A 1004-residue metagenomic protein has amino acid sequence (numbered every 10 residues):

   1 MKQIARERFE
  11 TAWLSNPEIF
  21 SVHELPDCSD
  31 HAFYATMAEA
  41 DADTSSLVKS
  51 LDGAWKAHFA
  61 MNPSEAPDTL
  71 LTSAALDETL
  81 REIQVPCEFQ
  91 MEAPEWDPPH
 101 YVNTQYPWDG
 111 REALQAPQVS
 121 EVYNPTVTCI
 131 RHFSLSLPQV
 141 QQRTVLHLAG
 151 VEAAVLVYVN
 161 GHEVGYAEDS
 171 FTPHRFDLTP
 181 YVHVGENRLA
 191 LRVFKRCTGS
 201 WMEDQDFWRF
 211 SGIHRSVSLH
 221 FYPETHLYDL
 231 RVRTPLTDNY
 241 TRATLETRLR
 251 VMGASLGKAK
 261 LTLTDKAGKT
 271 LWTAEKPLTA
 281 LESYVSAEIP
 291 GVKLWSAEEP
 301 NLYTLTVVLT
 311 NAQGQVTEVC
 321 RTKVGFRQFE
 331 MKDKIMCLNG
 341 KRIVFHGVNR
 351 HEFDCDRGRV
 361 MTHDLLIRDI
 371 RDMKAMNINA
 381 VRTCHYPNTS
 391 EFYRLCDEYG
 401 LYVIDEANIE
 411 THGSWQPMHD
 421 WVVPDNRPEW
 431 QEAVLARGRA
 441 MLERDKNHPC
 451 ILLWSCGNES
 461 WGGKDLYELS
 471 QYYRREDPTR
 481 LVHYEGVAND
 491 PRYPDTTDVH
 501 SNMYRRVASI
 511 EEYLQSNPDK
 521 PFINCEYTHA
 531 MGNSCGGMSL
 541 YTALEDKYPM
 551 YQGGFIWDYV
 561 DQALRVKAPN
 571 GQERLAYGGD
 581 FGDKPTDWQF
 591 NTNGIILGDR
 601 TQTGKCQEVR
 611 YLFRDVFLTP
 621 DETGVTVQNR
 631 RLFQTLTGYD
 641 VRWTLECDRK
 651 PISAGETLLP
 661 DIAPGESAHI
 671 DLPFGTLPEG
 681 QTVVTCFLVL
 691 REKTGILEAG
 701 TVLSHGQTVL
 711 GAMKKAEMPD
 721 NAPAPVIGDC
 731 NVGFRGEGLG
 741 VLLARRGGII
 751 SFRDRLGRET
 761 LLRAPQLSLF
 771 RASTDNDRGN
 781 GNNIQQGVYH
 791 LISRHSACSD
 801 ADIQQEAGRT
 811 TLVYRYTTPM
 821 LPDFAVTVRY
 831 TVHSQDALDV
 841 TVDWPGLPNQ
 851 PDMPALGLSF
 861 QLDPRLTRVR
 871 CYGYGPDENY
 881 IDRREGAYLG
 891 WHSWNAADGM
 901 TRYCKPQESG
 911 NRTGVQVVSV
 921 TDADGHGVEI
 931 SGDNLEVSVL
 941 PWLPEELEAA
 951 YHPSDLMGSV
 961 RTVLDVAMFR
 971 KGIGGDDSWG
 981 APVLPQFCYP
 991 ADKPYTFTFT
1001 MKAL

Functional and structural regions predicted by a protein language model:
M1-P107, R192, T542, P549 (+2 more regions): Accessory carbohydrate-binding/adhesion or oligomerization-edge regions at the termini of glycan-active proteins
Q3-E24, F33, A38-A42, K56-A60 (+6 more regions): Accessory beta-strand-rich segments of carbohydrate-active enzymes
S46-E65, R209-G212, L452-W454, L514-S667 (+2 more regions): Substrate-binding clefts and catalytic carboxylate motifs of secreted carbohydrate-active enzymes
M91, D97-V102, K195, S296 (+2 more regions): Beta-strand/loop-rich accessory regions of lumenal/periplasmic or secreted enzymes, predominantly carbohydrate-active
M91-L135, V140-H147, E152-V159, G165 (+7 more regions): Active-site-adjacent substrate/metal-binding segments within catalytic domains of carbohydrate-active enzymes
E95-V119, E168-S170, L178, V182-A243 (+7 more regions): An acidic-aromatic loop/edge-strand motif
V157-V159, R242-P277, V625-N629, F633-E656 (+2 more regions): Beta-strand-rich binding/interaction modules
I370-M373, A380-N593: Substrate-binding/catalytic cleft of secreted carbohydrate-active enzymes, primarily glycoside hydrolases
